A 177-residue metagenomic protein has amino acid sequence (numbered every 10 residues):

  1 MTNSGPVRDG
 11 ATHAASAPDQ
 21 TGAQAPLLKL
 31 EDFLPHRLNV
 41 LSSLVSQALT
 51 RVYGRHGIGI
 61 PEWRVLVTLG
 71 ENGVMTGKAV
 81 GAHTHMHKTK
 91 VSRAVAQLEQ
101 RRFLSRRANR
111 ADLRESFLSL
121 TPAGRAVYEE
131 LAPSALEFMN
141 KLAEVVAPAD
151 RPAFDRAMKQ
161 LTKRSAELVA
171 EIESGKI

Functional and structural regions predicted by a protein language model:
M1-P26, A149-I177: C-terminal regulatory/oligomerization modules of transcriptional regulators
V7-R8, S46, V74, A96-Q160: Charged, amphipathic alpha-helical coiled-coil/dimerization segments
A23-D32, T121: A short, mixed-charge helix-start or loop-turn motif at secondary-structure junctions
K29, H36-N39, S43-K90, P152 (+1 more regions): N-terminal helix-turn-helix DNA-binding core of bacterial DNA-binding proteins
V52, R106, L142, S165-E173: Amphipathic alpha-helical linker/stalk segments
